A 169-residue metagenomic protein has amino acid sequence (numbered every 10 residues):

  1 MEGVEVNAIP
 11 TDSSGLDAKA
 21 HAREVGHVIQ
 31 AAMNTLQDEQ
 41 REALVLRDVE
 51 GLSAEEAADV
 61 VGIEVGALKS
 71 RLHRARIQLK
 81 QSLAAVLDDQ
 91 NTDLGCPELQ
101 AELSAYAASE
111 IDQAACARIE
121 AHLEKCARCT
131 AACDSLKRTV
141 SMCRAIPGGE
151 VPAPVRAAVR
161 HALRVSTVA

Functional and structural regions predicted by a protein language model:
M1, A31, A117, R164-A169: Membrane-interface helical sensory segment of bacterial ECF anti-sigma factor regulators
M1-V4, A8-P10, A22, K80 (+1 more regions): Arg/Lys-rich amphipathic alpha helix in sigma70-family domain 2
V6, T11-E42, P97-A101, E110-E120 (+1 more regions): Amphipathic alpha-helical segment used for protein-protein interaction
I29, V61-A84: DNA-recognition helix of helix-turn-helix
N34, D38-E39, L46-A67, I111-A114 (+1 more regions): Helix-turn-helix DNA-binding module
L72, I119-K137: A short, amphipathic alpha-helical patch
R76-T92, R138-M142: Short, Lys/Arg-enriched C-terminal cap helix and immediately downstream tail that follows
N91-P97, S104, I146-A169: Positively biased amphipathic helices and basic secretion/translocation or surface-docking motifs that either flank
